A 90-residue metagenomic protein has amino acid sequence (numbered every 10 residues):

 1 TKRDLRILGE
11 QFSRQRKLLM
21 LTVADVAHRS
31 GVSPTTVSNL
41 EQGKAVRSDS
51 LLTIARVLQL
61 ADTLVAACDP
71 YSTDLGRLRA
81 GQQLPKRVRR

Functional and structural regions predicted by a protein language model:
T1-L18: A short, Lys/Arg-rich alpha-helix, primarily the initiator
Q11, T22, R47-S50: Residues that mark the N-terminal boundary/hinge immediately upstream of a DNA-recognition element
R16, A27, A55: The alpha-helix within a helix-turn-helix
M20-S38: Short alpha-helical DNA-recognition segment
K44-R56: Short, basic-rich loop-to-helix N-cap that marks the start of a DNA-contacting helix
V65-R90: Short, charged recognition helix plus adjacent turn of helix-turn-helix-like nucleic-acid-binding domains
